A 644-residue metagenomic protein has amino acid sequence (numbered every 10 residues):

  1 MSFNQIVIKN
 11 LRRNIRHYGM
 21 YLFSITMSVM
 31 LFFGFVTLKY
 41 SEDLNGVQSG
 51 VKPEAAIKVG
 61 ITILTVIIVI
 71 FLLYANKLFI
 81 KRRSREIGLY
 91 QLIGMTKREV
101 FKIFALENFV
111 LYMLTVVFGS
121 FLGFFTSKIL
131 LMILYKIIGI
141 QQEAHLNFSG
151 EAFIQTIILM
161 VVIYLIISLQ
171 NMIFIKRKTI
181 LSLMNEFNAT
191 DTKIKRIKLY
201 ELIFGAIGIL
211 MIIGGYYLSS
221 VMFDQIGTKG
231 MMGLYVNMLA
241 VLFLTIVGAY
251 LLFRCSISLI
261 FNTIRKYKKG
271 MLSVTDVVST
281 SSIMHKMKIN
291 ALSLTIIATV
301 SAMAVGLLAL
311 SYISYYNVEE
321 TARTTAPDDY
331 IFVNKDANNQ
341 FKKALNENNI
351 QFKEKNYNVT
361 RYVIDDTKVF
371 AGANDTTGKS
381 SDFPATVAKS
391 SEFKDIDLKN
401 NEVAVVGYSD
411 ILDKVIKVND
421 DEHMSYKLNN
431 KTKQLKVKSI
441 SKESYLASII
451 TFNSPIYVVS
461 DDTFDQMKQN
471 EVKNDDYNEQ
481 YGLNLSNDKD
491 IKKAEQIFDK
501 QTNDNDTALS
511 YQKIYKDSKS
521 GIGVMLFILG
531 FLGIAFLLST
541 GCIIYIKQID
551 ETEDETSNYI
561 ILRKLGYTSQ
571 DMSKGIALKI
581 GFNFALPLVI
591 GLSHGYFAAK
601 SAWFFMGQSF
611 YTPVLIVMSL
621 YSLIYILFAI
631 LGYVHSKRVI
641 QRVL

Functional and structural regions predicted by a protein language model:
M1, Q5, R177-I194, E553-D554 (+1 more regions): Short cytosolic juxtamembrane segments of multi-pass membrane proteins
M1-V59, K493-Q501: Hydrophobic alpha-helical transmembrane segments
I15, G19-Y21, F104-L122, R196-G205 (+1 more regions): Selective transmembrane-helix segments that form parts of the transport pathway or gating/packing helices in multipass
G19, F23-S24, M30-G34, I158-I163 (+4 more regions): Alpha-helical transmembrane segments, especially those used as permease/efflux helices and single-pass anchors
V29-S41, Y74-N76, R85, V110-I140 (+6 more regions): Small-residue-rich transmembrane alpha-helices
L64-G88, V100, A535-N558: A hydrophobic alpha-helix feature that marks transmembrane segments and, especially, their cytosolic C-terminal ends
T321-A322, D328-V333, N338-L538: Basic-flanked hydrophobic alpha-helices used for secretion and membrane insertion
